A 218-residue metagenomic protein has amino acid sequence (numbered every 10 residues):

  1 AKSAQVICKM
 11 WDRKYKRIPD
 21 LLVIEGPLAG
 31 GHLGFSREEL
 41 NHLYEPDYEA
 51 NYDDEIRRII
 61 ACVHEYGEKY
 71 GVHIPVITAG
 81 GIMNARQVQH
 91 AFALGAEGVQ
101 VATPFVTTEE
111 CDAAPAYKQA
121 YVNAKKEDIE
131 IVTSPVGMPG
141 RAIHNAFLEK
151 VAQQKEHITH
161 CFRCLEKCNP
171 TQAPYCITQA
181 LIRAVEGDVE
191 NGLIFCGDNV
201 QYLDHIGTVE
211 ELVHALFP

Functional and structural regions predicted by a protein language model:
A1, V23-E25, E49: Catalytic beta/alpha-barrel core
A1-D12: Active-site glycine- and acidic-residue-rich loops that bind and position anionic ligands or nucleotide-like cofactors
W11-L22, G95: Structural recognition of alpha->loop->beta junctions
P19, L28-I77, M83-P218: Conserved active-site-proximal phosphate/metal-binding subdomains
